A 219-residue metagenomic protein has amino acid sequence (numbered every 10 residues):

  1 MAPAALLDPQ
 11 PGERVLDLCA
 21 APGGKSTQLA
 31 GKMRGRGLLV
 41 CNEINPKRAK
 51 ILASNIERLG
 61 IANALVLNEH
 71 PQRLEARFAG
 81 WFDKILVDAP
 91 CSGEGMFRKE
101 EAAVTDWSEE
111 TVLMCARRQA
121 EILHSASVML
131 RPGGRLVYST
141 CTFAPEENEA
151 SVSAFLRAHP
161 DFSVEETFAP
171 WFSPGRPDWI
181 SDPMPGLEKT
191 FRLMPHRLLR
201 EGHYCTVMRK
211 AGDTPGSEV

Functional and structural regions predicted by a protein language model:
M1-V219: S-adenosylmethionine
